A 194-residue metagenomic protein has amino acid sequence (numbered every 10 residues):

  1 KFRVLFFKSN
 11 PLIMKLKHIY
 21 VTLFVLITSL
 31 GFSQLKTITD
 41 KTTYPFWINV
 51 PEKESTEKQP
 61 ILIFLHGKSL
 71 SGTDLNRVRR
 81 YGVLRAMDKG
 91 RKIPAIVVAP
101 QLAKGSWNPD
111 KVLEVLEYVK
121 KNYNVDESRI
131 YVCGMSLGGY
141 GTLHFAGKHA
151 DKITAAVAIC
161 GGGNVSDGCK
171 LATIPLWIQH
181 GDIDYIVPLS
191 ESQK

Functional and structural regions predicted by a protein language model:
K1-L35: Bacterial Sec-dependent N-terminal signal peptides
K15-I19, G31-I61, A95, C133-Y140 (+3 more regions): A domain-start/cap signature at the N-terminus of enzymes
K53-E57, G105-S136: Gly/Ser-rich "nucleophile elbow"/oxyanion-hole loop immediately N-terminal to the catalytic nucleophile in hydrolases
Q59-I61, L65-L113: Active-site machinery of serine-nucleophile hydrolases
R77-V78, P188-K194: Short alpha-helix in the alpha/beta-hydrolase fold that links the catalytic acid
I93, L171-L176: Short, proline-enriched alpha-helix->beta-strand connector loops that line the catalytic pocket of alpha/beta-hydrolase
N122, S128-A172: Primarily recognizes the serine-hydrolase "nucleophile elbow" in alpha/beta-hydrolase and SGNH/GDSL folds
W177-H180, D184: Short beta-strand/loop motif that positions the catalytic acidic residue of the alpha/beta-hydrolase fold
